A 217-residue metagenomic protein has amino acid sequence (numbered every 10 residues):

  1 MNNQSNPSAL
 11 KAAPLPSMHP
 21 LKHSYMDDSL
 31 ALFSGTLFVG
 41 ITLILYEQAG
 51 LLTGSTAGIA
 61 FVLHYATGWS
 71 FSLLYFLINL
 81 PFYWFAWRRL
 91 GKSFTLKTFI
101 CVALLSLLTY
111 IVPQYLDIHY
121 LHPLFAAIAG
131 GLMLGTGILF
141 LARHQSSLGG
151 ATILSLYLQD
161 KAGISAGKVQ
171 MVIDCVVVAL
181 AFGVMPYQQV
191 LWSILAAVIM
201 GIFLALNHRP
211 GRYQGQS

Functional and structural regions predicted by a protein language model:
N2-S217: Core subunits and conserved enzymes of cellular information-processing and envelope-translocation systems across
